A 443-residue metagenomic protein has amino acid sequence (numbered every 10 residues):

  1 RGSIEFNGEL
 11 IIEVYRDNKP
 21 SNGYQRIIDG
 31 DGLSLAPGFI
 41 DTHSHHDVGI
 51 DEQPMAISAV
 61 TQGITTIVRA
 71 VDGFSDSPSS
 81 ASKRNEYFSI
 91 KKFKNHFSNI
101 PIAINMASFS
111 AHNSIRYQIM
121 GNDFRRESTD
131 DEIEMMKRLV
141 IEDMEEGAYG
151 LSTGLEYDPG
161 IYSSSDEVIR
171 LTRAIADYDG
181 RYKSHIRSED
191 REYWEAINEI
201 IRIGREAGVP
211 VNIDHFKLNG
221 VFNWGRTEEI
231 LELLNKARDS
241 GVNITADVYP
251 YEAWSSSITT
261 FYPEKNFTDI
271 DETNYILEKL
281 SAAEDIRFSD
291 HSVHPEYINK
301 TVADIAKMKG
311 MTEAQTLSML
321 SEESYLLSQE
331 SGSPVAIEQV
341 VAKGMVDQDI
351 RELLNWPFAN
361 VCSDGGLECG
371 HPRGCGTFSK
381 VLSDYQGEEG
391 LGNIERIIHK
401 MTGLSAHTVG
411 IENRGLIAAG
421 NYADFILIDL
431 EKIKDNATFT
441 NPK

Functional and structural regions predicted by a protein language model:
R1-G38, N436-T438: Histidine-rich, glycine-flanked metal-binding segment
R1-S3, S333-M345, I350, E389-I398 (+1 more regions): Acidic, glycine-enriched loop/beta-strand segments at the rims of small-molecule binding/catalytic pockets
P20-I67: Replace "His-x-His-based motif
L33, E52-G150, T172, V242-I244: Divalent-metal coordination cores built from histidine and acidic residues
G38-S44, I67-R69, I104-S110, L151-T153 (+4 more regions): Hydrophobic faces of well-ordered beta-strands that scaffold small-molecule active sites in alpha/beta enzyme cores
P78-E86, K91-K94, S114-R126, G204-A207 (+1 more regions): Polyanionic/metal-chelating signatures
R126, K137-M144, A148-Y262: Functional cores that coordinate and move charged inorganic groups
T268-D269, R351-F358, S363-D364, T377 (+1 more regions): C-terminal cap of metal-dependent C-N hydrolases
